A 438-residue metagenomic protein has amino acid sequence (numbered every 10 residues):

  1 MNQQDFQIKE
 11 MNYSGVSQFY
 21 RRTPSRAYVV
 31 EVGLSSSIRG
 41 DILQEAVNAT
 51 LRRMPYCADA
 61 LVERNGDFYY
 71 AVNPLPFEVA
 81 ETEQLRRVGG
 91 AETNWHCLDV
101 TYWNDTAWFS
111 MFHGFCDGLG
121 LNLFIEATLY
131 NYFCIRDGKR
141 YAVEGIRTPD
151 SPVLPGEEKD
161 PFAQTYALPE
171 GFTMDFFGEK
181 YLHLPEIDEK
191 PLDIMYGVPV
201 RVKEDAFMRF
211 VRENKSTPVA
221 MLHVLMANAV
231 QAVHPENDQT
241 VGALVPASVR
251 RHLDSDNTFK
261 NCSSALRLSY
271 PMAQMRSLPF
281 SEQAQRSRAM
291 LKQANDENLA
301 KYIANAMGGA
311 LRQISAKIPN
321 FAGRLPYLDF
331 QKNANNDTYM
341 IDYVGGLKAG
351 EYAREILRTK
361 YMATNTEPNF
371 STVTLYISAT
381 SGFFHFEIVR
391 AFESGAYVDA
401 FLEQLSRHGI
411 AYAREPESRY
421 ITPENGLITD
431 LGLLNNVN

Functional and structural regions predicted by a protein language model:
M1-N65, P74-D99, Q231-N438: Acyl-thioester-dependent acyl-group transfer interface
N2-N12, F115-L123, A127-R209, L405-N438: Non-catalytic, low-complexity flexible loops and terminal extensions
K9, R136-K139, R147, K159 (+11 more regions): Context-gated lysine
S35-R52, S110-E126, Y196-E236, I341 (+2 more regions): Acyl activation and transfer enzymes in specialized metabolism, enriched for ANL adenylate-forming modules
R53-E63, G138, V143-Q164, R209-L225 (+1 more regions): Short, charge-rich amphipathic segments
G66-N73, F109: Generic recognition of long tandem-repeat/solenoid scaffolds
E92-I135, V143-E158, S378-Y397: Histidine-centered acyl-transfer/condensation active-site motif and its immediate structural neighborhood
